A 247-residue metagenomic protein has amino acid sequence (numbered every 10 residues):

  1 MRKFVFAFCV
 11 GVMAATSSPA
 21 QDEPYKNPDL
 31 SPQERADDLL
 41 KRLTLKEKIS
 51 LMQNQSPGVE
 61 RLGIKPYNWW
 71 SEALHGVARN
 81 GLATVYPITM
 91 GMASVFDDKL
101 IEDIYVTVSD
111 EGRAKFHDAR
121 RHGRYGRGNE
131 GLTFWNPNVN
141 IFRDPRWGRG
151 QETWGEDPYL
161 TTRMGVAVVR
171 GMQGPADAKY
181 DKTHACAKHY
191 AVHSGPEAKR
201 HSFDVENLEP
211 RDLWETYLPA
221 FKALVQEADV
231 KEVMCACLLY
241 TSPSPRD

Functional and structural regions predicted by a protein language model:
M1-F4: Positively charged n-region of N-terminal signal peptides that target proteins for export
A7-A14: Bacterial N-terminal signal peptides
A14-A15, R200: Hydrophobic alpha-helical membrane context
Q21-P243: Glycoside hydrolase catalytic-domain context in secreted enzymes
D247: Loop-rich catalytic cores of soluble enzymes, especially ATP-dependent carboxylate-amine ligases and other
